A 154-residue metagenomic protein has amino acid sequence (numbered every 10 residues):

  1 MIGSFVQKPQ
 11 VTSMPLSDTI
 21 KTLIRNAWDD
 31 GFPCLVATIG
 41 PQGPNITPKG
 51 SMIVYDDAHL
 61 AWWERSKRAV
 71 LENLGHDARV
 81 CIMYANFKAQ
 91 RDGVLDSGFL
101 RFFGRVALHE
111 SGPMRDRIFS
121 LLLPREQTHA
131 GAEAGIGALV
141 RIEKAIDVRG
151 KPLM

Functional and structural regions predicted by a protein language model:
I2-M154: Binding-site signature for planar aromatic cofactors or substrates
